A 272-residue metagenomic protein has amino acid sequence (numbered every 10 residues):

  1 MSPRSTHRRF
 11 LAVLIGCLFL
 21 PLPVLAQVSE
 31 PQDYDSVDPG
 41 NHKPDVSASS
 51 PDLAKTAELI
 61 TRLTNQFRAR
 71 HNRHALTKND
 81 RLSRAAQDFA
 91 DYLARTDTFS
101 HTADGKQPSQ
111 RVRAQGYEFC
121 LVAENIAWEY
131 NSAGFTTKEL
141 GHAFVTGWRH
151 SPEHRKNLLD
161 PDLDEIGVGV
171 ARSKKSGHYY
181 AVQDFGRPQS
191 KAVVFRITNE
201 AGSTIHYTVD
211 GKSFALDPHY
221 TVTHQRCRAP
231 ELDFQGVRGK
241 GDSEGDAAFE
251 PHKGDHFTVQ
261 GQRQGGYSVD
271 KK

Functional and structural regions predicted by a protein language model:
A12-P23: Bacterial N-terminal signal peptides
V28-D33, D38, R81-T136, L159: Short, surface-exposed glycine/acidic/tryptophan-bearing loops
E30-T96: A short alpha-helix/helix-coil micro-patch that ends at or immediately precedes a cysteine
A48, R70-R84, T96-P108, E153-P161 (+1 more regions): Surface-exposed patches in mature extracellular/periplasmic domains of secreted proteins
P108-D184: A well-ordered secondary-structure block
V193-S203: Asparagine-centered strand-capping/turn motif at beta-strand->loop junctions
R228-D242: A short, solvent-exposed beta-strand micro-motif common in secreted/extracellular proteins
G239-Y267: Structured interaction patches on ligand/partner-binding surfaces of diverse proteins
